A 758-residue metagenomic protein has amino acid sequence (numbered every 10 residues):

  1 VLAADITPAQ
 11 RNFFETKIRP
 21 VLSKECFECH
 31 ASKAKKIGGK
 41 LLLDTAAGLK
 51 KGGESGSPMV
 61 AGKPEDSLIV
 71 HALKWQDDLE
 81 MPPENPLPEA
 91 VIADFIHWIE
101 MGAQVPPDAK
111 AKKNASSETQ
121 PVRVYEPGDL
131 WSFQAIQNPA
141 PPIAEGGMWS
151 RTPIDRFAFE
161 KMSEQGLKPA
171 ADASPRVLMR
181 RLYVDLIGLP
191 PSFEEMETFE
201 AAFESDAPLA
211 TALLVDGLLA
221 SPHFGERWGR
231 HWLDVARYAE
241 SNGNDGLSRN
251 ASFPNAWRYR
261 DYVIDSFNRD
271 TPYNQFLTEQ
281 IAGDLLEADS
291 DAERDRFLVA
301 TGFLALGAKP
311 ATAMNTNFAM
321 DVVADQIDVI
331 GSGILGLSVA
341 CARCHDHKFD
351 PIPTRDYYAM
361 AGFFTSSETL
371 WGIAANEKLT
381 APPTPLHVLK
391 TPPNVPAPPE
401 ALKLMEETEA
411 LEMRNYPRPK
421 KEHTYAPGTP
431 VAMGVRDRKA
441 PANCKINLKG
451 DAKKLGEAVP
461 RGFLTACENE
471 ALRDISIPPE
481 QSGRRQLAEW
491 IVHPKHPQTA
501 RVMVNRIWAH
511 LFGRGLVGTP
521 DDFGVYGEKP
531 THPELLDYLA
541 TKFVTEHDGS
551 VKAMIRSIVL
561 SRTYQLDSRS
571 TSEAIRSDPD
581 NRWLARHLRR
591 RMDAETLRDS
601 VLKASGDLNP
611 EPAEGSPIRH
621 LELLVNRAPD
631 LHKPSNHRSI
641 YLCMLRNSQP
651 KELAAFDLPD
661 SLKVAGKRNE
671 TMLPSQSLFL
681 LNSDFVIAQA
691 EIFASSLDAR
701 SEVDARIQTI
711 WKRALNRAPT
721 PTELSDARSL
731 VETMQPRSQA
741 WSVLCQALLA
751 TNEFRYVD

Functional and structural regions predicted by a protein language model:
L2-D284, H347, S367-V517, V525-R562: Aromatic- and Gly/Pro-enriched helix-to-coil junctions and flexible linker segments
E54-V60, L662-R668, V731: Conserved phosphate-binding loops in nucleotide/dinucleotide-binding enzymes
A72-K74, P153, F157-M162, R237 (+9 more regions): An acidic, gly/pro-interrupted, aromatic-rich
L182, E194-T198, P721-S729, D758: Short hydrophobic alpha-helical segments that form membrane-spanning helices or hydrophobic packing faces of helical
E200-A207, L730-S738: Charged, solvent-exposed helices and adjacent loops that form client-binding or oligomerization surfaces
N469-D474, P721-M734: Helix-loop-helix junctions that connect adjacent transmembrane helices in secondary transporters/permeases, recognized
